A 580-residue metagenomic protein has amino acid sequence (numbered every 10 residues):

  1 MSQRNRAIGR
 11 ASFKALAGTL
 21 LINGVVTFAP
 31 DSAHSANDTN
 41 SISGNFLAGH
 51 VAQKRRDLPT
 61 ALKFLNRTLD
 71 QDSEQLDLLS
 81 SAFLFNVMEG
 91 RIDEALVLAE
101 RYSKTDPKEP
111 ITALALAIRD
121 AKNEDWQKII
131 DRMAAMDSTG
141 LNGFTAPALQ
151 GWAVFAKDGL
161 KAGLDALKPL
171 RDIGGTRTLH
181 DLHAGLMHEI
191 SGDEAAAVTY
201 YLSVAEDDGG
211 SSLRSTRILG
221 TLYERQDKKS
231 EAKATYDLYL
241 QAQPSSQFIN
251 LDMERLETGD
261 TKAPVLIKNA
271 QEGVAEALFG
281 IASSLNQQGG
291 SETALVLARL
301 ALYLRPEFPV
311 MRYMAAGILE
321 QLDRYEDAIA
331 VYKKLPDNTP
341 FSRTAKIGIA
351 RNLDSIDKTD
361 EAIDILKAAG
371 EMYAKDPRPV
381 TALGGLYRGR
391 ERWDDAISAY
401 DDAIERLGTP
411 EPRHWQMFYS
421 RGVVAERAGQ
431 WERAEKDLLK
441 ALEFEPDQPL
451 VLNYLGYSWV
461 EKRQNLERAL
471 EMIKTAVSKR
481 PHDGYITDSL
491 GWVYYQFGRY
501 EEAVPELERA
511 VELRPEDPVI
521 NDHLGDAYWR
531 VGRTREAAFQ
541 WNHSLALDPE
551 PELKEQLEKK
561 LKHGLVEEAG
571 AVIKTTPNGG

Functional and structural regions predicted by a protein language model:
F28-A82, V87-V97, P107, I111 (+6 more regions): N-terminal leader/linker segments that initiate helical-solenoid repeat arrays
G44, L78, T112, A146 (+12 more regions): TPR alpha-solenoid repeat register
H50, L84, I118, W152 (+11 more regions): Residue-level recognition of tetratricopeptide repeat
K54, M88, K122-N123, A156-K157 (+14 more regions): Register position in tetratricopeptide repeats
Q71, K104-D106, S138-G140, D172-G174 (+11 more regions): Structural marker of alpha-solenoid helical repeat scaffolds
S81, A115, L149, H183 (+11 more regions): Canonical tetratricopeptide repeat
